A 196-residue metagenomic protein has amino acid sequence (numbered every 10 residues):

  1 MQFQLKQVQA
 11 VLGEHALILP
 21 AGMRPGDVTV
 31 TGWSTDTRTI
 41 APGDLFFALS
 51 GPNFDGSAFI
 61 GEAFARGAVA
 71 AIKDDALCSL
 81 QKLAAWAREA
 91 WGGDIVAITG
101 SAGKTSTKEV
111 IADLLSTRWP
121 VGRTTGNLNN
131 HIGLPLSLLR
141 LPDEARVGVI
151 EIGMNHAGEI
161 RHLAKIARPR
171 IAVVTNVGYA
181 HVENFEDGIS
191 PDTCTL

Functional and structural regions predicted by a protein language model:
Q2-T99, S106-R118, I132, L139: Short, basic phosphate-binding NTP loop
Q7-Q9, S79-L196: Phosphate-binding loop of NTP-binding sites
